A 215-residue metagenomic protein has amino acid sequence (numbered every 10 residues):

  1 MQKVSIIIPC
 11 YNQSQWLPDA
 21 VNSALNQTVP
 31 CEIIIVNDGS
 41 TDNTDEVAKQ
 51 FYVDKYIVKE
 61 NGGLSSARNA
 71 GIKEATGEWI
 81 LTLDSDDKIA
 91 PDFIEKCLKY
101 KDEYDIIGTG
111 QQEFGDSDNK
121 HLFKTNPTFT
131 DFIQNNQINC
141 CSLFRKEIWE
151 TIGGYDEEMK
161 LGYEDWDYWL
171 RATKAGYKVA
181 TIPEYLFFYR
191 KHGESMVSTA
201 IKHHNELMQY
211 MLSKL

Functional and structural regions predicted by a protein language model:
P18, D42-Q50, K88, D92: Acidic helix N-cap motif at the loop->helix transition within catalytic regions of sugar-transfer enzymes
N22-C31: Short, acidic, metal-binding catalytic loop of nucleotide-sugar glycosyltransferases
S23, N37-E46, D84: A conserved acidic beta->alpha catalytic loop
K59-A75: Glycine-rich, basic loop-to-helix element that forms the pyrophosphate-binding segment of sugar-nucleotide handling
I80: Short aromatic/hydrophobic "clamp" motif used to bind/position activated sugar donors
D92-H121: Conserved donor NDP-sugar-binding/catalytic core segment of glycosyltransferases
G110, E158, V179-L186: Catalytic beta-strand/loop signature of glycosyltransferases that borders the donor
L161-Y168: Acidic donor-binding loop at a coil-to-helix junction in glycosyltransferase catalytic cores that engages
